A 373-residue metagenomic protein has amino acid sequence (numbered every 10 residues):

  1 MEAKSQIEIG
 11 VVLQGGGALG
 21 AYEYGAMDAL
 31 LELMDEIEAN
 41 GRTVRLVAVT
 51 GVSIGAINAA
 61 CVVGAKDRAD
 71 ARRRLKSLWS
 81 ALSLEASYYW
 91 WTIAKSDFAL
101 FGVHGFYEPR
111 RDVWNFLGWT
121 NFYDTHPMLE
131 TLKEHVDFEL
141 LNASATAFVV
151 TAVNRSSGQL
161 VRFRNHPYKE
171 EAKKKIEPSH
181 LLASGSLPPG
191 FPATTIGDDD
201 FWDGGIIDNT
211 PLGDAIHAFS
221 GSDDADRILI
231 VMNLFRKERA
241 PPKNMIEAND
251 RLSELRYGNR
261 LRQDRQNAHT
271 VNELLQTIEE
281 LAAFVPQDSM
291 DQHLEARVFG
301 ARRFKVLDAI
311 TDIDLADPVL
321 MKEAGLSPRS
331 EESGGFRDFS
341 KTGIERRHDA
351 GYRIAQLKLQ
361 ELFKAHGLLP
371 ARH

Functional and structural regions predicted by a protein language model:
M1-V52, A60-H373: Patatin-like phospholipase
